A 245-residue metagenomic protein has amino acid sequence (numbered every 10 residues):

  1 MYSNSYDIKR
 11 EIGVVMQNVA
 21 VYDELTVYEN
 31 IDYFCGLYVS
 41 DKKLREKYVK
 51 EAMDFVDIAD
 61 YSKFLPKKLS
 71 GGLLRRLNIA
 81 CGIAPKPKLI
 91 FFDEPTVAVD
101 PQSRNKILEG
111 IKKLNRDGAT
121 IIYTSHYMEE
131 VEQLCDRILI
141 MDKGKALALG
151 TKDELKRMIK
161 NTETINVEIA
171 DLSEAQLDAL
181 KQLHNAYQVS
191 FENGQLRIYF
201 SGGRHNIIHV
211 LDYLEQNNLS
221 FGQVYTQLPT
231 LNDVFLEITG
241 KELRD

Functional and structural regions predicted by a protein language model:
M1-D7: ABC ATPase NBD Q-loop/coupling interface
D32, G36, K43-Y61: Conserved ABC ATPase "signature" region
L65-G72: Conserved ABC ATPase signature
K86: Conserved catalytic motifs of ABC-family nucleotide-binding domains
I90-D93: Catalytic Walker B motif of ABC-type/P-loop ATPase nucleotide-binding domains
L108-S201: ABC transporter nucleotide-binding domain
